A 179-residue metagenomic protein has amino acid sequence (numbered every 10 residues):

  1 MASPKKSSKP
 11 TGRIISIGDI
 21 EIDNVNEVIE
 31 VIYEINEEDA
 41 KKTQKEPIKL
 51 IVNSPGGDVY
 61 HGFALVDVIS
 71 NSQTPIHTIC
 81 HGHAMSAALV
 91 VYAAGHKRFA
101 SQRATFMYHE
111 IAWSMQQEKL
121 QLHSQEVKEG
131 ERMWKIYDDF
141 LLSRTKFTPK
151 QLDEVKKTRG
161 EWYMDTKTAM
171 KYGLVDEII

Functional and structural regions predicted by a protein language model:
M1-I179: Terminal-region recognition feature
